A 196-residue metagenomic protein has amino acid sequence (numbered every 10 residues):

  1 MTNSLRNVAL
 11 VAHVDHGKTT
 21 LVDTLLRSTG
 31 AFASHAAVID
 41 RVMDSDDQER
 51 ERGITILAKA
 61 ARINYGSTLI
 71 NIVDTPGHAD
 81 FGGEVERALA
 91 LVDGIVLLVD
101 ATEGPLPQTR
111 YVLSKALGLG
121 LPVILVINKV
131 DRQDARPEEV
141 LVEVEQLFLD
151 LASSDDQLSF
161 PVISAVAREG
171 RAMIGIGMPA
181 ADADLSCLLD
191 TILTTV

Functional and structural regions predicted by a protein language model:
M1-V14, A101-V196: P-loop NTPase catalytic nucleotide-binding module
M1-V99, E103, E139, E143: P-loop NTPase switch module centered on the Walker A-proximal segment
